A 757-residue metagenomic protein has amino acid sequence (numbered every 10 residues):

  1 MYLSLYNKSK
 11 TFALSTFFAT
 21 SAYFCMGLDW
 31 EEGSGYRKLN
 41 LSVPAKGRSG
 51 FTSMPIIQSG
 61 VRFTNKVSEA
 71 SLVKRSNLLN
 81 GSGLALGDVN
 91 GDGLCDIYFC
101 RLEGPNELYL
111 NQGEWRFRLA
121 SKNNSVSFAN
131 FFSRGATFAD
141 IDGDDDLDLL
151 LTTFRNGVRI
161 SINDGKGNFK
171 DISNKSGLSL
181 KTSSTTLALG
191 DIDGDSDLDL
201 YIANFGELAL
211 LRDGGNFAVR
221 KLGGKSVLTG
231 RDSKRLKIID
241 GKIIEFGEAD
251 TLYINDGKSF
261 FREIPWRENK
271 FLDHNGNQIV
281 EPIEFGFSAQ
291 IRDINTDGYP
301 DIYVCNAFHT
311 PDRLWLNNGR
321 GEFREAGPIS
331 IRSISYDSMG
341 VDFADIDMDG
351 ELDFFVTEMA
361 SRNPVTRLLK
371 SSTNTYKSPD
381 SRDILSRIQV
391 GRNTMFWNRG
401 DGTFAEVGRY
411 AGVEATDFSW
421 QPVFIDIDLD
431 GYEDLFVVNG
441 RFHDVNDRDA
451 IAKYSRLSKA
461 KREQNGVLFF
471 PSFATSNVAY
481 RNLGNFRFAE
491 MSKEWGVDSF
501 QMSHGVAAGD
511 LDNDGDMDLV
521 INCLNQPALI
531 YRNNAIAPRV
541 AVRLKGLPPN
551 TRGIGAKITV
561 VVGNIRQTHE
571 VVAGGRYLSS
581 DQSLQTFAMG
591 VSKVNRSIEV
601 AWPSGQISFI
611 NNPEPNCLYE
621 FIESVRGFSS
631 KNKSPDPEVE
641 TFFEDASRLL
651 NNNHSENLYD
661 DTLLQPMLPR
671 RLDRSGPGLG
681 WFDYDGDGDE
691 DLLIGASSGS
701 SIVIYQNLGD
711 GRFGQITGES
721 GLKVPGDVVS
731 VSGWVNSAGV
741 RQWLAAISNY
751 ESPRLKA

Functional and structural regions predicted by a protein language model:
G27, S34-R37, K46-G50, I57-Q58 (+6 more regions): Gly/Ser/Thr/Pro-enriched helix-cap/hinge segments flanking short amphipathic alpha-helices
N40-L41, F51, P105-A120, G157-I172 (+11 more regions): Beta-propeller blade repeat segments, especially FG-GAP/WD-type strand-to-loop junctions in 6- to 7-bladed propeller
F51, D92-R101, D144-T153, L198-N204 (+10 more regions): Hydrophobic beta-strand segments that make up the repeating blades of beta-propeller and related beta-repeat
V61-G83, L102, N124-T137, S176-A188 (+12 more regions): Repeat-based blade/solenoid architectures
G81-G91, L110, S133-G143, I162 (+13 more regions): Beta-propeller blade termini
G104-P105, N156, E207-A209, H309-T310 (+5 more regions): Short glycine/acidic-enriched loop and turn motifs that connect beta-strands
N123-T137, T152-I192, I202-K242, E248-A249 (+2 more regions): Asp-box/WD-like beta-propeller blade repeats and closely related beta-sheet repeat scaffolds
F205-E245, S361-R387, R441-S472, A746-K756: Short, conserved, GDST-rich strand-edge loop motifs in beta-rich repeat architectures
